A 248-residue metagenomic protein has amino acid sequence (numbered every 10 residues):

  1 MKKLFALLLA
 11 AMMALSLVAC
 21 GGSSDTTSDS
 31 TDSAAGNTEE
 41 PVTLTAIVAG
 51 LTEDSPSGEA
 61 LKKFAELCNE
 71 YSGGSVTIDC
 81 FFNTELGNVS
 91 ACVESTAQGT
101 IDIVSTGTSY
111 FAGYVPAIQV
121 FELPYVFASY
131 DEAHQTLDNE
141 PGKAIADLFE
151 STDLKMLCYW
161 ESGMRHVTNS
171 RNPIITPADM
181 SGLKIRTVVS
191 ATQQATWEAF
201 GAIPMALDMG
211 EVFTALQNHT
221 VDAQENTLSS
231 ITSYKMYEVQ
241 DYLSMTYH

Functional and structural regions predicted by a protein language model:
M1-T43: Short, low-complexity disordered leader/linker segments with a strong preference for bacterial N-terminal type II
L15-S16, G142, W197: Residues in and immediately flanking transmembrane alpha helices
G22-S24, A35-D131, E150-H248: N-terminal secretory/targeting leader peptides
A128-L148: A gly/proline- and charged-residue-enriched helix-loop-helix capping module
